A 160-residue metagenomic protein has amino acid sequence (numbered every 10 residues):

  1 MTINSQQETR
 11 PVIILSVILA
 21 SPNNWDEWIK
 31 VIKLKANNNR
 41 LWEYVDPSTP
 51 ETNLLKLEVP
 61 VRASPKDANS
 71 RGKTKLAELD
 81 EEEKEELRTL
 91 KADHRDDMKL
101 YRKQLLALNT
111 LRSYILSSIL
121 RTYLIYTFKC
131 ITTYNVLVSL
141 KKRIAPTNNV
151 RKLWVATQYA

Functional and structural regions predicted by a protein language model:
M1-A160: N-terminal Lys/Arg-enriched interaction segments
